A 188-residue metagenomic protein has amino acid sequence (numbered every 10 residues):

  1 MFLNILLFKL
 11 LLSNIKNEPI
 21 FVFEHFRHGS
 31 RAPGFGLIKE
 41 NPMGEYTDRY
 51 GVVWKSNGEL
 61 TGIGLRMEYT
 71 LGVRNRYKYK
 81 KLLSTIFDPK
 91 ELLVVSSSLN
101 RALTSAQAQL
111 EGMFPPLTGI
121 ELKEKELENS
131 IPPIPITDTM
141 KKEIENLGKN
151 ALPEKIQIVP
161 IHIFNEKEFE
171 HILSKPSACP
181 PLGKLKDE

Functional and structural regions predicted by a protein language model:
M1-N14: Cleavable N-terminal signal peptides of Sec/SRP-targeted secreted and luminal proteins
N14-E188: Long, internal stretches of domain cores in catalytic or enzyme-like folds, emphasizing the mature domain core
